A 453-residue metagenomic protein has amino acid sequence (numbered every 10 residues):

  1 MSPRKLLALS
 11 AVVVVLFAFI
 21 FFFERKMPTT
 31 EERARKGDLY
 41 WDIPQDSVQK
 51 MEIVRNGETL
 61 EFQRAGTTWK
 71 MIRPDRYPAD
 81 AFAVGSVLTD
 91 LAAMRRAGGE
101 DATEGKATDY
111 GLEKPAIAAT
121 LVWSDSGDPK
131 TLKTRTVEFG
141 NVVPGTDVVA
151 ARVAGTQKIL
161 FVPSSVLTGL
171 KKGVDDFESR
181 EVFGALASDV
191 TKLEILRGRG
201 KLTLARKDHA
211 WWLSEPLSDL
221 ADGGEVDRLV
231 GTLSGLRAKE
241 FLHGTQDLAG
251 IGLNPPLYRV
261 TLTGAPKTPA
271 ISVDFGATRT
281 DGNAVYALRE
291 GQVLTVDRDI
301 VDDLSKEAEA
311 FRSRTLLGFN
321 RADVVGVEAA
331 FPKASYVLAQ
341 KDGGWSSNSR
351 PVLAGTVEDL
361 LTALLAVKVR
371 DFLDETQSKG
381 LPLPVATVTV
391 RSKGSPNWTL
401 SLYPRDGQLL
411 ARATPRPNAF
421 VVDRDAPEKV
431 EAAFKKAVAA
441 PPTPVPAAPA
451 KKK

Functional and structural regions predicted by a protein language model:
M1-K453: A short-motif feature that recognizes glycine-rich, charge-decorated loops that bind or process nucleotide phosphates
